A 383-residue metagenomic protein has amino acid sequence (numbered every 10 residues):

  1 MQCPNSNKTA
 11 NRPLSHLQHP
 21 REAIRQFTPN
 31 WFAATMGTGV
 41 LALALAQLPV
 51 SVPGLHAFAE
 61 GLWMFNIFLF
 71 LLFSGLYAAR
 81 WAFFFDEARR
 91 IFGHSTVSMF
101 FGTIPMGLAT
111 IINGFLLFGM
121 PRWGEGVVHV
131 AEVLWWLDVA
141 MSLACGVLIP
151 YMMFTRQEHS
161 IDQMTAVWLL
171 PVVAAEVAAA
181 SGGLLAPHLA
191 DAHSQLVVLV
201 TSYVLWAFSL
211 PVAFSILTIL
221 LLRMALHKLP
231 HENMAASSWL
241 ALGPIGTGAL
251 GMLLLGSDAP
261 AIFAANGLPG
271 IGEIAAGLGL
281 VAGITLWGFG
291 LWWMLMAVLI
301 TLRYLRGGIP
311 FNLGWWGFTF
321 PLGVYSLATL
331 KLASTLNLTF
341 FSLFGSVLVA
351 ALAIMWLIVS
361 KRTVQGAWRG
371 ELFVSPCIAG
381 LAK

Functional and structural regions predicted by a protein language model:
P13-A44, A59, W63, D86-N113 (+8 more regions): Juxtamembrane helix-loop boundaries in multi-pass membrane proteins
V50-P53, L189-L196, A259-E273, Y304-G308 (+1 more regions): Extracellular/periplasmic helix-loop-helix junctions in multi-pass membrane proteins
G61-G75, V128-L143, V200-A213, V281-F289 (+1 more regions): Structural signature of hydrophobic alpha-helical transmembrane segments
N113-M153: A generic, well-ordered mixed alpha/beta core segment in the N-terminal half of proteins
W168-A297: Generic multipass alpha-helical transmembrane bundles of integral membrane proteins
G272-L336: Extended, compositionally biased non-globular segments
L286-W287, L343-I358: Small-residue-rich transmembrane alpha-helices that serve as helix-helix interface/gating elements in multipass
